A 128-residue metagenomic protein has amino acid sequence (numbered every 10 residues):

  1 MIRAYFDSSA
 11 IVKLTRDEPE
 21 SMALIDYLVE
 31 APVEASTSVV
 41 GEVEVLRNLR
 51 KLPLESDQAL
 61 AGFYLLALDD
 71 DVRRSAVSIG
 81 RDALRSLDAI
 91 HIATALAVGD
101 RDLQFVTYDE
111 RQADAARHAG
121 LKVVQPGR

Functional and structural regions predicted by a protein language model:
M1-R3, S38, L96-R128: Acidic, PIN/NYN-like endoribonuclease modules and their adjacent C-terminal/linker elements
M1-T37, L49-Q58: Short, well-structured N-terminal submotif of metal-dependent ribonuclease cores
F6, S36-T37, A67, S86-A89 (+1 more regions): Short beta-strand scaffold positions
A10-I11, G41, V72, H91 (+1 more regions): Alpha-helix capping/helix-boundary segments
A23, E44-V45, S75, D114-A115: Phosphate- and divalent-cation-binding pockets in alpha/beta enzyme and binding domains that engage nucleotide-derived
A31, A61-Y64, A119-G120: Short, structured coil segments at secondary-structure junctions
A61-D82, D88-T94: Acidic catalytic patch
